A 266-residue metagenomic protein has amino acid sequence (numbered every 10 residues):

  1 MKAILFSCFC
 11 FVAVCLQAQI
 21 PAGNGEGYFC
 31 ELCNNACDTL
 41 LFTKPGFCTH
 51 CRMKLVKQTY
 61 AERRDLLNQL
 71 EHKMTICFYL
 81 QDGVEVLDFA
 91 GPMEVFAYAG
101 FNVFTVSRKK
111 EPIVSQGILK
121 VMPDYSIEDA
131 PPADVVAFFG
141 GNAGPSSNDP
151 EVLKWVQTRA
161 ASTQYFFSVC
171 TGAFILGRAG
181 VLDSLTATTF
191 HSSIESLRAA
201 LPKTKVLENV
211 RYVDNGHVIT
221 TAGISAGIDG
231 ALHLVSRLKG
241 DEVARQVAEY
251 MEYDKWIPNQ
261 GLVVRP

Functional and structural regions predicted by a protein language model:
M1-A22: Bacterial Sec-dependent N-terminal signal peptides
A18-D65: Intrinsically disordered, low-complexity terminal tails/loops enriched in metal-binding residues
Q19, T59-F166, A173-R178, E195 (+2 more regions): Extended, subdomain-level signal for the structured scaffold at the beginning of enzyme domains
K73-T75, T186, H217: Residues that mark the start of a beta-strand
L80-G83, N215-T220: A short glycine/serine-rich beta->alpha loop
V181-A199: Short, glycine-/small-residue-rich phosphate/pyrophosphate-handling segment
D214-V218, L232-V235: Phosphate-binding/catalytic loops
G223-I224: Glycine-rich phosphate/pyrophosphate-binding beta-alpha loops
